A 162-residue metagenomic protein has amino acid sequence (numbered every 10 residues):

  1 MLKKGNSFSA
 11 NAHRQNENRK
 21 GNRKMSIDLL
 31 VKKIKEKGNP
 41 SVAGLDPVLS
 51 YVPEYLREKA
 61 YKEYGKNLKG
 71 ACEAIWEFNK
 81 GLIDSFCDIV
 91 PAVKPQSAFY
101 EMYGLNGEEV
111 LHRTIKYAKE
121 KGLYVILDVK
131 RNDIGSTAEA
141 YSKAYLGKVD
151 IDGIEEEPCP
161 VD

Functional and structural regions predicted by a protein language model:
R14-K24: Short, Lys/Arg-enriched N-terminal segments with co-localized hydrophobic residues within the first ~10-30 amino acids
S26-Y51, Y55-D162: Active-site loop-to-helix "anion-binding N-cap" substructures in soluble metabolic enzymes
